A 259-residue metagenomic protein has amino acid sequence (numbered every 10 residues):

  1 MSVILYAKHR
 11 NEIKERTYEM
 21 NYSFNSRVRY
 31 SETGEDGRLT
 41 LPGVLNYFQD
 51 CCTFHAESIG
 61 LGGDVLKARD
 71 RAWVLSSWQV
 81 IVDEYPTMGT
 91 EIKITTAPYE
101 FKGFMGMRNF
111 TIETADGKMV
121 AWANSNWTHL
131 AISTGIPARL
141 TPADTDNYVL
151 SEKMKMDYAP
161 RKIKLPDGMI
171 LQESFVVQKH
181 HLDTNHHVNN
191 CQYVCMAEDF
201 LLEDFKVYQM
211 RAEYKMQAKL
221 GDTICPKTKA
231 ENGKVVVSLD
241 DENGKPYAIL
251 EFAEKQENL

Functional and structural regions predicted by a protein language model:
S2-E19: Short, Lys/Arg-enriched N-terminal segments with co-localized hydrophobic residues within the first ~10-30 amino acids
E12, G63-D64, D70-R71, G89-I92 (+2 more regions): Short, positively charged
T17-L75, V120-N124, A131-F205: Hot-dog-fold acyl-thioester-processing enzymes
Y18-F24, Q79-V82, T87-L165, A218-L220 (+1 more regions): HotDog/MaoC-like acyl-thioester-processing domains
D70-Y85, F205-Q217: Small beta-barrel nucleic-acid-binding modules, principally OB-folds
M169, E173-A253, N258: Acidic/His-leaning functional-site neighborhoods
